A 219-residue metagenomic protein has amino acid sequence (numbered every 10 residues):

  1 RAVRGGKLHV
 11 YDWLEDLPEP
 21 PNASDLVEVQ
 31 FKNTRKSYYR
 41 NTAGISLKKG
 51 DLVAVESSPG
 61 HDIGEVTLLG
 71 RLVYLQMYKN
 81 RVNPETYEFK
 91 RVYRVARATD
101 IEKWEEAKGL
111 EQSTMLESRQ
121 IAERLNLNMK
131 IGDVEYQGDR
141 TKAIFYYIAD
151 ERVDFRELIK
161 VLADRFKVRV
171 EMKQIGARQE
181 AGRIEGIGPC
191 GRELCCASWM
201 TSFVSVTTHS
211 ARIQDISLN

Functional and structural regions predicted by a protein language model:
A2-S217: Acidic-enriched and Gly/Ser
